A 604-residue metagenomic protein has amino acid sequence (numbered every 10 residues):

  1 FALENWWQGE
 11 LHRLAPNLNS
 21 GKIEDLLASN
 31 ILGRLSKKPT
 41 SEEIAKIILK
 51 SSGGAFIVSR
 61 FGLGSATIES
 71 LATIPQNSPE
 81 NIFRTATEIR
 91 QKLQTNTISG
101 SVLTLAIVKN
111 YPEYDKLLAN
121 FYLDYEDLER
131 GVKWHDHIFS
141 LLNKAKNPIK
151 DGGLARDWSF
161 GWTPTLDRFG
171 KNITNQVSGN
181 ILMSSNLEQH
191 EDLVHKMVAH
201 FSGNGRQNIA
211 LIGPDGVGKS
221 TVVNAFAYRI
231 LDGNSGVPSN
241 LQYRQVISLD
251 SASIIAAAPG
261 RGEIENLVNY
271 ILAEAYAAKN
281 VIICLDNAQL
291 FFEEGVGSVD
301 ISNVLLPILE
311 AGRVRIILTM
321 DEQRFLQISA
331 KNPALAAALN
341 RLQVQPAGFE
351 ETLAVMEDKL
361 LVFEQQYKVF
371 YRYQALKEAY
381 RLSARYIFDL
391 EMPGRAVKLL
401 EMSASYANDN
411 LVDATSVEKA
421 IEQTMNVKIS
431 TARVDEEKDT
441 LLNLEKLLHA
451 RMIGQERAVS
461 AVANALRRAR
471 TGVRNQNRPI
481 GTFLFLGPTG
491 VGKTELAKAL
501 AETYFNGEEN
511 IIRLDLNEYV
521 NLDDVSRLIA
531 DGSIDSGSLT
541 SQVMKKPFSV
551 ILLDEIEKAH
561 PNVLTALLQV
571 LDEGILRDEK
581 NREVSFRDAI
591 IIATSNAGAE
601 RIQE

Functional and structural regions predicted by a protein language model:
F1-I255, E263-I271, A275-A278, I282-L290 (+11 more regions): Histone-fold recognition with a strong bias for associated Lys/Arg-rich disordered tails
D167-N208, A384-I387, K438-G481: Pre-Walker A (pre-P-loop) alpha-helix and adjacent loop at the N terminus of AAA/AAA+ ATPase modules, a conserved
I212, G233-S239, E294, N303-G312 (+6 more regions): Conserved Walker
V222, L496, L500: Hydrophobic positions on the alpha1 helix immediately C-terminal to the Walker A/P-loop
L241-Q245, K279, L305-T319, Y373-Q374 (+4 more regions): AAA+/SF3 P-loop NTPase mechanochemical coupling elements
I247-A275, L516-K546: Short glycine-rich substrate-engagement loop in P-loop NTPases that contacts/grips substrate
N340-L353, Q366-Q374, L514-E518, S595-A597: Conserved AAA+ ATPase "SRH/arginine-finger" region at the nucleotide-binding site
Q365-Q374, E378-T440, A450-G454, G472-Q476: C-terminal helical "lid" subdomain and adjoining coupling/linker elements of P-loop NTPases
